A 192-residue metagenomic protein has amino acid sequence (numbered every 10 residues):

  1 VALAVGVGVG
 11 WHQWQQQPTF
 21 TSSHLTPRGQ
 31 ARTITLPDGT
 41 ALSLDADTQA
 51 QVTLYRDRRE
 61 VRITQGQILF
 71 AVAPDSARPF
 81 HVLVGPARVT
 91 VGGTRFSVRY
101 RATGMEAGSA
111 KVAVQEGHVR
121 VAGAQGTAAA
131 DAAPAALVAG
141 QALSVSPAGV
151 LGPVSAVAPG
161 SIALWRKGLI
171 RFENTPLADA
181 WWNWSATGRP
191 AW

Functional and structural regions predicted by a protein language model:
V1-T19: Single-pass transmembrane signal-anchor helices and their membrane-water interface zones
A2, G117, A156-V157: Secondary-structure transition/turn motif
A4, F20-S23, T40, Q67 (+2 more regions): Short hydrophobic/aromatic-rich motifs at helix boundaries and adjacent loops
V7-G8, H24-T26, G92, V154-G160: Short amphipathic alpha-helical segments, especially helix-boundary/capping motifs
F20-P147: Short, small/hydrophobic-biased targeting/export segments
S22-S23, V98-A102, S161-D179: Short acidic/polar beta-strand-loop edge motifs in secreted extracellular and Gram-negative envelope-associated
G39, R171-W192: Amphipathic, non-transmembrane alpha-helical segments in extracytoplasmic/periplasmic proteins
V145-W165: A short, charged helix-loop
